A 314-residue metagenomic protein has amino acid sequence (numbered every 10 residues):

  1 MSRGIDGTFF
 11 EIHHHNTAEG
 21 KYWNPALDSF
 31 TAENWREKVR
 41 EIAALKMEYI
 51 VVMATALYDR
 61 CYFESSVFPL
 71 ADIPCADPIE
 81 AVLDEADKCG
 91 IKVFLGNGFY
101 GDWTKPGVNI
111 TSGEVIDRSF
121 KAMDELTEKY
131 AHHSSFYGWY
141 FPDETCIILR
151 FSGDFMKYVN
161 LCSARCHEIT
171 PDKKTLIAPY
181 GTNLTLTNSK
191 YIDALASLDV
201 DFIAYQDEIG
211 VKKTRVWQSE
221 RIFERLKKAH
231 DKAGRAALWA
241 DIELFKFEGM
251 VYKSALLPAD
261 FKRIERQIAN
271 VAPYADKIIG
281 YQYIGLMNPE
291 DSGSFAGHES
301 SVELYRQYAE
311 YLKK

Functional and structural regions predicted by a protein language model:
R3, D28-Y58, A196-I203, N270-I278: Catalytic domains of carbohydrate-active enzymes, especially glycoside hydrolases
I5-I12, I50-V52, V93-N97, Y137 (+5 more regions): Hydrophobic faces of well-ordered beta-strands that scaffold small-molecule active sites in alpha/beta enzyme cores
N16, P25-N34, I42, A54-C61 (+9 more regions): Acidic-and-aromatic substrate-binding clefts and catalytic sites of carbohydrate-active enzymes
A32-G101, D154-T175, Q218-K232: Aromatic-lined substrate-binding rim segments of carbohydrate-active enzymes
K38-E41, L45, I73-C89, V108-G138 (+4 more regions): An active-site-proximal structural segment forming one wall of the substrate-binding cleft that immediately precedes
Y49-V51, D207-K212, A233-K314: Substrate-binding cleft of secreted/luminal carbohydrate-active enzymes
G98-K105, A122-G153, I278-I279: Active-site groove signature of glycoside hydrolases
S134-D143, I147, N188-W217, Y283: Aromatic- and acid-rich polysaccharide-binding/catalytic face of secreted or lumenal carbohydrate-active enzymes
